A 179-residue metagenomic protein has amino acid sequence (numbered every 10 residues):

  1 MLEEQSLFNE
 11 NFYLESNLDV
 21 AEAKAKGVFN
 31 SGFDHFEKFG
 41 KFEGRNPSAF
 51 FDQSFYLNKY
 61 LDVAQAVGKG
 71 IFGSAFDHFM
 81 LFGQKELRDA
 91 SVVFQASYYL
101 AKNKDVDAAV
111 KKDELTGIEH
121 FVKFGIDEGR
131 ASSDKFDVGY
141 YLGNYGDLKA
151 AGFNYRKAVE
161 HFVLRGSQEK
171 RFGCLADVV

Functional and structural regions predicted by a protein language model:
M1-V179: Charge-rich, low-complexity intrinsically disordered regions
